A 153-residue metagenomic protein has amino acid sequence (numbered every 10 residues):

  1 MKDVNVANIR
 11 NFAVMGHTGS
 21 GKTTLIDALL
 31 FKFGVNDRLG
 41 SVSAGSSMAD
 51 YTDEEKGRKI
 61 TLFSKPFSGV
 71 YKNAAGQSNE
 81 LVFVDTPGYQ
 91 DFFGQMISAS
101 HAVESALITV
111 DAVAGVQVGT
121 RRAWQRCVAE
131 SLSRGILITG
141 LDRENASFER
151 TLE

Functional and structural regions predicted by a protein language model:
M1-V110, V116, S131, R150: P-loop NTPase switch module centered on the Walker A-proximal segment
S98, W124-R126, L152-E153: Short, solvent-exposed amphipathic alpha-helical segments in soluble enzyme and RNA/protein-processing domains
D111, G135-E149: G-domain G4 guanine-recognition motif of GTPases
G115-S131: Amphipathic helical hotspot of TIR/SEFIR-family domains
T120, F148-L152: Amphipathic alpha-helical segments in well-structured domains
